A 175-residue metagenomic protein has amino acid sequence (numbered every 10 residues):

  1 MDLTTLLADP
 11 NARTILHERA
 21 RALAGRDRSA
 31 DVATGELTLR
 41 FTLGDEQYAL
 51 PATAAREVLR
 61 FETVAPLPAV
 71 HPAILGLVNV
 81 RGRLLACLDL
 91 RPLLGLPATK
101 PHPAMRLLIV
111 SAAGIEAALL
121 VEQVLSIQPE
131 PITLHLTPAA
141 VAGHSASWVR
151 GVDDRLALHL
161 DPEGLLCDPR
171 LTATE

Functional and structural regions predicted by a protein language model:
M1-E175: An acidic, low-aromatic, low-complexity terminal/linker signal
